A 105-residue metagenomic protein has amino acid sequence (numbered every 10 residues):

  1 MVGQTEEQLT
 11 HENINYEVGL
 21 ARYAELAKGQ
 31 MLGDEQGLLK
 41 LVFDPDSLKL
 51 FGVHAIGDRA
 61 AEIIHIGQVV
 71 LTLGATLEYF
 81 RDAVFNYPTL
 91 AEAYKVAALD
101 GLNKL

Functional and structural regions predicted by a protein language model:
M1-L105: Flexible, glycine-rich terminal cap/loop adjacent to redox cofactors in electron-transfer oxidoreductases
